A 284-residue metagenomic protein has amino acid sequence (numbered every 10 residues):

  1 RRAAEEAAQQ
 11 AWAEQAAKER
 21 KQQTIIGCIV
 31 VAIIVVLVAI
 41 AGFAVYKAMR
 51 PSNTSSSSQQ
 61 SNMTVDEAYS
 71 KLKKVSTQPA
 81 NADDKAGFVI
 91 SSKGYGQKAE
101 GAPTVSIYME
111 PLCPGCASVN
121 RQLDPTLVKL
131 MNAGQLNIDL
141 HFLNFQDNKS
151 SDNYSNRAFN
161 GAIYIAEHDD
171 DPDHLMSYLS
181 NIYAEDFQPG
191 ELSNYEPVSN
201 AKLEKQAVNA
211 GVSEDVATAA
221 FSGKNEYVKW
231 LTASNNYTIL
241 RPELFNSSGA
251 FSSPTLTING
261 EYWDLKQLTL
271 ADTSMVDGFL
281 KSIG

Functional and structural regions predicted by a protein language model:
R2-N53, K205-G284: C-terminal cap of thioredoxin/glutaredoxin-like
C28, A44, V89, P111-A117 (+1 more regions): N-terminal carbohydrate-binding/catalytic regions of secreted carbohydrate-active enzymes
A48-Y108, L123, N132, G284: Extracytoplasmic low-complexity, Pro/Thr/Ser/Ala/Gly-rich segments that lie immediately after a secretion/anchoring
M63, D170-D173, V198, V212 (+1 more regions): Short coil/turn linker and secondary-structure boundary residues
K98-E100, N132-A133, D171, S247-A250: Extracellular/periplasmic catalytic domains that process cell-envelope and extracellular macromolecules
A99-P114, N120, N137, F142: Short active-site neighborhood of thiol/selenol oxidoreductases, capturing the structured segment around
M109-P111, F142-N144, R157, F221 (+1 more regions): A mature extracytoplasmic/lumenal domain signature
A117-N200: Structural alpha/beta surface segment adjacent to cysteine/selenocysteine redox centers across thiol/disulfide enzymes
